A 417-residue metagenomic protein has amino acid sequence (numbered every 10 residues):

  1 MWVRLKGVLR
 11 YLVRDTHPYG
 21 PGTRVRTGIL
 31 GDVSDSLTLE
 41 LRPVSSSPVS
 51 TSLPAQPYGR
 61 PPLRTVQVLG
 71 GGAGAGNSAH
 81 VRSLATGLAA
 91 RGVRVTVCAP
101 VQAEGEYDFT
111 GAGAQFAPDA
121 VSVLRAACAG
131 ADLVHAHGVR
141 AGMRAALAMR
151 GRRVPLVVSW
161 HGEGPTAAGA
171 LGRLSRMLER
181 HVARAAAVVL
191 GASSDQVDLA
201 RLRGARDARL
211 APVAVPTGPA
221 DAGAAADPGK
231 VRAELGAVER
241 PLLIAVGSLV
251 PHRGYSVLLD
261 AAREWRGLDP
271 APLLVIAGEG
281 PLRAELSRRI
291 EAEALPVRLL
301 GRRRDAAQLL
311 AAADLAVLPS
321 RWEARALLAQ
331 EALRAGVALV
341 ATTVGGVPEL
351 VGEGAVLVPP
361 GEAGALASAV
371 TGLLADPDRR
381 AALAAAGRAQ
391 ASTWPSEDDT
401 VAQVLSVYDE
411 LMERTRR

Functional and structural regions predicted by a protein language model:
S36-P43, Y58-L63, Q67-S122, Q196-A200 (+1 more regions): N-terminal strand-loop element at the rim of the active site of nucleotide-sugar-dependent glycosyltransferases
A75-T86, P241, A245-E264, P281-S287 (+1 more regions): A conserved mid-protein helix/loop that constitutes part of the nucleotide-sugar donor-binding site
A136-M143, W160-E163: Short His-centered aromatic/hydrophobic patch
A185-R209, T217: A short, active-site helix/loop in glycosyltransferases that binds the activated sugar's phosphate group
S287-R303: Nucleotide-activated donor-binding/catalytic signature segment of Leloir-type glycosyltransferases, i.e., the conserved
R321: Aromatic "clamp/platform" in nucleotide-sugar-dependent glycosyltransferases that forms part of the donor/acceptor
A338-A341: Short hydrophobic beta-strand element within catalytic cores of glycosyltransferases and related nucleotide-activated
L350-G364, G372-D378: Conserved acidic donor-binding segment of nucleotide-sugar-dependent glycosyltransferases
